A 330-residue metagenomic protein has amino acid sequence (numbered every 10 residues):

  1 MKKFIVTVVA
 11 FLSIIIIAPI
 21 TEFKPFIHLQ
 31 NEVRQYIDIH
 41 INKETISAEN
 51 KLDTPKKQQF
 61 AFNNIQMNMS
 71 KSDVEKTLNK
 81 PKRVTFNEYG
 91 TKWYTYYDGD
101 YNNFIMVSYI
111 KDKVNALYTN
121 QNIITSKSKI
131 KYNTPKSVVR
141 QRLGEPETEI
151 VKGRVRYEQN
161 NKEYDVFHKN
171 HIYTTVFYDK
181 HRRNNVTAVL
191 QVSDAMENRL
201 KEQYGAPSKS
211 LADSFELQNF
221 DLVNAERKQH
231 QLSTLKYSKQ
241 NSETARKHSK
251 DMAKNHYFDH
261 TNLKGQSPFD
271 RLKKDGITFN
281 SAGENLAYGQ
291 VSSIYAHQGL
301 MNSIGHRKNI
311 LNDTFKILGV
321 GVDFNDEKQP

Functional and structural regions predicted by a protein language model:
M1-F4: Positively charged n-region of N-terminal signal peptides that target proteins for export
V6-T21: Hydrophobic membrane-insertion alpha-helices, especially the h-region of bacterial N-terminal signal peptides
P25-K111, V138-V186, Q191, D313-K328: A cross-family detector of function-defining hotspots
Q58-N64, N122-I130, Y204-S214, K228-S238 (+2 more regions): Second-shell loop/turn segments in exported
S72, K76, S137, Q141 (+7 more regions): Solvent-exposed, polar/charged alpha-helical surfaces in well-ordered, non-transmembrane soluble domains, broadly
Y118-H171, P268-P330: A well-ordered secondary-structure block
N170-Y237: Intrinsically disordered, low-complexity, Pro/Ser/Thr/Asn/Gly/Ala-rich spacer/linker segments adjacent to signal
L211-D270, T314-L318: Short, well-ordered surface patches within globular domains
